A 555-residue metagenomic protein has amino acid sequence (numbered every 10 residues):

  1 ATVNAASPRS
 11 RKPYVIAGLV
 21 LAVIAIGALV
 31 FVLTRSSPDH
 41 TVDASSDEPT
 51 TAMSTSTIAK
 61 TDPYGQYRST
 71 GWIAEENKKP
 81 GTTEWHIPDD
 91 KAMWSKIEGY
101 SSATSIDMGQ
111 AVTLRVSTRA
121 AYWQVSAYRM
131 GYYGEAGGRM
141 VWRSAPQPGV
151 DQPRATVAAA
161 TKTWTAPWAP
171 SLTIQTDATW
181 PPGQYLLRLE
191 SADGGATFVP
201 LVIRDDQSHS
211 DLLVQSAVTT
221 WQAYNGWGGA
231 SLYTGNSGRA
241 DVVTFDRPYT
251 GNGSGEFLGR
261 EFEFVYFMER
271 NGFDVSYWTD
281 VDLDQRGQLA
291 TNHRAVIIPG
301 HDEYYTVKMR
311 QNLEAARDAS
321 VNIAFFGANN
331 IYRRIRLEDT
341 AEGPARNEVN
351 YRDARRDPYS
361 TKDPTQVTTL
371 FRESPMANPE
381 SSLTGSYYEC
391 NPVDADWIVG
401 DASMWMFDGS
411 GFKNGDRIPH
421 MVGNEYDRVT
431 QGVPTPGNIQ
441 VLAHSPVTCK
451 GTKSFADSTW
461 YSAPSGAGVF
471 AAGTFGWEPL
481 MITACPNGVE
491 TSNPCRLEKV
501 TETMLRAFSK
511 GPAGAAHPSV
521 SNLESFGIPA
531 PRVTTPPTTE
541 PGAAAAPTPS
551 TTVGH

Functional and structural regions predicted by a protein language model:
A1-P13: Terminal targeting segments of Actinobacterial cell-envelope proteins
S7, G27-T51, H555: C-terminal region of N-terminal signal peptides and the immediate post-cleavage residues of exported proteins
P49-T57, T534-V553: Extracellular mucin-like PTS domains
Y64-K96: Proline/serine/threonine-rich low-complexity linkers at boundaries of modular beta-sandwich domains
E98-I203: Ligand-binding face of N-terminal immunoglobulin V-set domains in extracellular IgSF glycoproteins
A121-W123, A127-G131, G138-P146, D193-L289 (+2 more regions): Aromatic-Pro/Gly-enriched surface loop or interdomain linker that acts as a lid/target-recognition segment
Q152-A166, L172-Q175, T179-P181, G253-D339 (+2 more regions): Helical hinge/lid and interdomain linker segments adjacent to catalytic or ligand-binding clefts that mediate domain
R333-R334, E338-P536: Long, C-terminal catalytic modules of enzymes
